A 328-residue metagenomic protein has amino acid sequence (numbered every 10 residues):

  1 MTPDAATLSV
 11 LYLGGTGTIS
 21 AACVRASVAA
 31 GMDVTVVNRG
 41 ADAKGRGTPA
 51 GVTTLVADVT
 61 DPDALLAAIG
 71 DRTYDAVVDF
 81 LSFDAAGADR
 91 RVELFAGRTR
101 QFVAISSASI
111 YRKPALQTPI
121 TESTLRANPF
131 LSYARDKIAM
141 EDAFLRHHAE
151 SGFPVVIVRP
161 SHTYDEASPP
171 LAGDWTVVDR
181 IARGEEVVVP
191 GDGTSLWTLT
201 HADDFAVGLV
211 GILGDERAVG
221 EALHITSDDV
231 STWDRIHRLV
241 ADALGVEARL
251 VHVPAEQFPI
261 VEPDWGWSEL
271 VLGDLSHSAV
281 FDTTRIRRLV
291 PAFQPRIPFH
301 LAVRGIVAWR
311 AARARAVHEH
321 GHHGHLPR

Functional and structural regions predicted by a protein language model:
L8-A30: N-terminal Rossmann NAD(P)H-binding glycine-rich loop of SDR-like oxidoreductase domains
T16, A43-R98, A104, I110-R112: NAD(P)H-binding glycine-rich loop region in Rossmannoid oxidoreductase-like domains and their noncatalytic homologs
S107-L131, R146-S151, S168: Active-site "gating" loop of Rossmann-like NAD(P)-dependent oxidoreductase/epimerase domains
T118-E141, L171-W175, T198-L199, V230 (+1 more regions): Short-chain dehydrogenase/reductase
E141-A167: Conserved beta-loop-beta element that borders a ligand/cofactor-binding pocket
I157, G193-A206, A222, V230-D234 (+1 more regions): Conserved loop-to-helix N-cap of the C-terminal "lid" that shapes the substrate pocket in Rossmann-like
L171-V177, P190-G214, G220-E221: Substrate-positioning beta->alpha
G211-V271, R288-L289, R304-G305, A316-P327: Mid/C-terminal beta-alpha module of Rossmann-like enzyme folds, strongest in SDR-family dehydrogenases/epimerases
